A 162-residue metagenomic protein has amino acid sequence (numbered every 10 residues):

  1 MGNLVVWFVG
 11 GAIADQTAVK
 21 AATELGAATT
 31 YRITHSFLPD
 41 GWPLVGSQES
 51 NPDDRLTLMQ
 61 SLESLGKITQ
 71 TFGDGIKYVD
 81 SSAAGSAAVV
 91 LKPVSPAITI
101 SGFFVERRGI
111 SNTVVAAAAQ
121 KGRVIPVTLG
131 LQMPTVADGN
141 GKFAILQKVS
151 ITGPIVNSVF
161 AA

Functional and structural regions predicted by a protein language model:
M1-G75, V79, P126-K142: Solvent-exposed edge beta-strands and adjacent loop segments that serve as assembly or binding interfaces
I13, S36, A83, R108-G109 (+1 more regions): Short linear sequence elements within intrinsically disordered, low-complexity coil regions
G46, N51, V90-P93, V127 (+2 more regions): Basic, gly/Ser/Thr/Pro-rich low-complexity segments located predominantly at protein N termini
Q70-V94: Charged, amphipathic alpha-helical segments
A83-G85, V156-V159: Intrinsically disordered, low-complexity acidic/polar segments
G85-R123: Short, acidic/charged, Gly/Pro-enriched secondary-structure junctions
R107-S158: Short beta-strand and beta-hairpin "edge-sheet" elements
